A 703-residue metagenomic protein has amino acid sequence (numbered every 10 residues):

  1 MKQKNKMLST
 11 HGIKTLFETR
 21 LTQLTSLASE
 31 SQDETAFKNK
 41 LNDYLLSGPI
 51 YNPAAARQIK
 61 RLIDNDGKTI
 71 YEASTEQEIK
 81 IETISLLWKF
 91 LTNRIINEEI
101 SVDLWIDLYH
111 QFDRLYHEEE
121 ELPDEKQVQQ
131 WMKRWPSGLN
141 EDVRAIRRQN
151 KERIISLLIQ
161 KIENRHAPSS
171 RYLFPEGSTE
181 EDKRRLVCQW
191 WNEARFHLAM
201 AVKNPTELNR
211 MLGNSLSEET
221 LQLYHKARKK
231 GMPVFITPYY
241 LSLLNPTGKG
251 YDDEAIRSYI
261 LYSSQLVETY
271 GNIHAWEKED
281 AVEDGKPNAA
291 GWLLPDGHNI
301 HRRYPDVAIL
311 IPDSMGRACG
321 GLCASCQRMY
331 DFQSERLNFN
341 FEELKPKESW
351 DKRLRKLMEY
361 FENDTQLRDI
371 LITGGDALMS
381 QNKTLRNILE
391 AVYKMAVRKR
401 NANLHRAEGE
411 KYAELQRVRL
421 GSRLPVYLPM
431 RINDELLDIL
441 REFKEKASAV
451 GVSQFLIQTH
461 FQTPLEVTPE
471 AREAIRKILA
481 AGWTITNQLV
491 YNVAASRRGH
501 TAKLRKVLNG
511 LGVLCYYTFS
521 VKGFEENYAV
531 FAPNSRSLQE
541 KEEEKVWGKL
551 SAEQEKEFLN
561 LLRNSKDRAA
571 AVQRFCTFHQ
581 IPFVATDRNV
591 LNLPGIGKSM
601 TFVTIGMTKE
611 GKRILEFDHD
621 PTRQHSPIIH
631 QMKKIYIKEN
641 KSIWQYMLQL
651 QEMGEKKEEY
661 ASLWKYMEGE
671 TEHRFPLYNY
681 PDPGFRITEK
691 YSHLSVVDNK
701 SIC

Functional and structural regions predicted by a protein language model:
K2-Y304: Flexible, acidic/Gly-rich N-terminal and inter-domain linker regions that tether and position cofactor-handling modules
K4-H11, F17-A28, K38, N42-P49 (+6 more regions): Radical SAM enzyme [4Fe-4S]-AdoMet core and its adjacent flexible, acidic and glycine-rich loops/tails across
I236, E542-C703: C-terminal accessory regions of radical SAM enzymes
I236, W292-D331: N-terminal pre-triad scaffold of radical SAM enzymes
R302, D313-R317, D331-E342, G421-S422 (+1 more regions): Catalytic or ion-translocation cores adjacent to nucleophile or general acid/base/metal-coordination motifs in diverse
Y304-A308, L322, D364-T373, Q416-G421: Glycine-rich, often proline-containing surface loops adjacent to acidic residues and nearby aromatics that form
A318, M329-I370, K383, N387-E390 (+1 more regions): Conserved alpha-helical substructure of the radical SAM core
R355, Y360-E362, L378-L550: Conserved AdoMet/S-adenosylmethionine-binding subsite of the radical SAM
